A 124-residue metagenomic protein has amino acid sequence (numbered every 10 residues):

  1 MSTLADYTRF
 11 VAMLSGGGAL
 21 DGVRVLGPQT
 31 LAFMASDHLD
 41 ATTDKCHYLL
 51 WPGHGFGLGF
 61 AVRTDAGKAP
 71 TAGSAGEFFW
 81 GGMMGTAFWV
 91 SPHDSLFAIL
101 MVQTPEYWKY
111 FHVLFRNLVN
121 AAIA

Functional and structural regions predicted by a protein language model:
M1-A124: Catalytic loop of the DD-peptidase/beta-lactamase superfamily, centered on the K-T-G motif and neighboring
